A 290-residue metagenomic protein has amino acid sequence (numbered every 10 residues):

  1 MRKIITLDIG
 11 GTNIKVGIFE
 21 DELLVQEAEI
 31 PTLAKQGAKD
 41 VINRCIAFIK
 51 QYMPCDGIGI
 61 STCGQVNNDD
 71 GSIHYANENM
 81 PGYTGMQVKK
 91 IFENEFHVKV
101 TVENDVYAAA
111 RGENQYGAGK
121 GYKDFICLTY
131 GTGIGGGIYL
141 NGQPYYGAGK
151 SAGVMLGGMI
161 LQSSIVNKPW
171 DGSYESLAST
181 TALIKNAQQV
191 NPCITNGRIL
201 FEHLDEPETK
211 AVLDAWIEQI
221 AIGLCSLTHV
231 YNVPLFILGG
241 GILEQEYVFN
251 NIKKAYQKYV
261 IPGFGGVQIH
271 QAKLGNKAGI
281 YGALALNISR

Functional and structural regions predicted by a protein language model:
M1-I58, N67-S72, F92-V98, Q115-Y122 (+1 more regions): ATP-binding/phosphotransfer module of carbohydrate and carboxylate kinases, centering on a glycine-rich
D8, D105, G131: Active-site glycine-centered loops adjacent to acidic/histidine catalytic or metal-binding residues that shape
E27-E29, A76, G147: Residue-level detector of high-confidence beta-strand sites
T32-A34, P81, A152-V154: A short acidic/small-residue loop/turn micro-motif
S72-G85: A charged helix-plus-loop insertion that forms the helical arch/lid used to bind and gate nucleic-acid substrates
V100-N104: General beta-strand structural signal in soluble alpha/beta enzymes
V106, I134, G241-I242: Active-site metal-binding loops of divalent metal-dependent hydrolases
K120-Y174: Glycine-rich phosphate-binding loop of actin/hexokinase-like ATP-binding domains
